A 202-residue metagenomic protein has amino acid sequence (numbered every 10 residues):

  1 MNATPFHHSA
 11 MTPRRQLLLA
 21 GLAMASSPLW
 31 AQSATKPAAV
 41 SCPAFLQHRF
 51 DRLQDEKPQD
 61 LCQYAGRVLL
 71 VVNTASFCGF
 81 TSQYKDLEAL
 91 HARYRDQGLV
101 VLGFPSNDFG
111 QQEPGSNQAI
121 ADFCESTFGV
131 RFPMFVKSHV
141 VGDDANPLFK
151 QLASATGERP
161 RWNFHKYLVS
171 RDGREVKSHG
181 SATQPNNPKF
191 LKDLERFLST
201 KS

Functional and structural regions predicted by a protein language model:
M1-T12, L19-S26: N-terminal secretory signal peptides
L29-W30: Sec/Tat signal peptide C-region and signal peptidase I cleavage site
A34-L61, S82: N-terminal "domain-start" segment that seeds a small globular fold
C42, V141-K150, S202: Short, positively charged
Q63-G79, V101-F104: Short active-site neighborhood of thiol/selenol oxidoreductases, capturing the structured segment around
V68, T74-C78, H91-Y94, F128 (+3 more regions): Sec/Tat-exported extracytoplasmic proteins
F80-A145: Structural microenvironment flanking redox-active thiols in thiol-disulfide oxidoreductases
K150, A155-S202: Thiol-/selenol-based redox modules, centered on thioredoxin-like and closely related oxidoreductase domains
